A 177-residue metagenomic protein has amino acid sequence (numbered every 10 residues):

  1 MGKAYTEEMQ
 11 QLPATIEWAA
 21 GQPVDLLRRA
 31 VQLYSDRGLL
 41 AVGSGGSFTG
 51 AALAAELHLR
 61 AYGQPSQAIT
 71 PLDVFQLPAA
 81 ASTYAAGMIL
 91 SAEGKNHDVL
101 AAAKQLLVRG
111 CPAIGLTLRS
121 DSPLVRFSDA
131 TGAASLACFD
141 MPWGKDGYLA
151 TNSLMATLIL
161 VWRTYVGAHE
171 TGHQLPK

Functional and structural regions predicted by a protein language model:
M1-R37: An N-terminal, well-structured beta->alpha segment
L33-P176: Glycine-rich phosphate-binding loops that contact phosphosugars or nucleotide phosphates
